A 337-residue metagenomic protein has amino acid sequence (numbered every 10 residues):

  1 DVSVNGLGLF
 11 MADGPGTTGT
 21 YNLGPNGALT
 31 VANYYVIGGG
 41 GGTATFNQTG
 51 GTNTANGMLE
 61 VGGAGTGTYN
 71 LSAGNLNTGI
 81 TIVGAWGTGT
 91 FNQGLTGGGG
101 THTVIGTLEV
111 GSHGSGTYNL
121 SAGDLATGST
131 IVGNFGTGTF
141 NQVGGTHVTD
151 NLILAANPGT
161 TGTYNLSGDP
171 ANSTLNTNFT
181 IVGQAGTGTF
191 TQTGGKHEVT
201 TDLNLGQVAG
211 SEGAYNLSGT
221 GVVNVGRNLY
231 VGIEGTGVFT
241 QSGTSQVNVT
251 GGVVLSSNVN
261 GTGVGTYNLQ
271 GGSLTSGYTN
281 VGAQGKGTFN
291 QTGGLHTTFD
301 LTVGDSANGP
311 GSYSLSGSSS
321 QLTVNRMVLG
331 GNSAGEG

Functional and structural regions predicted by a protein language model:
D1-G337: Extracellular beta-strand-rich, repetitive "passenger/adhesive" scaffolds that bind or process carbohydrates
